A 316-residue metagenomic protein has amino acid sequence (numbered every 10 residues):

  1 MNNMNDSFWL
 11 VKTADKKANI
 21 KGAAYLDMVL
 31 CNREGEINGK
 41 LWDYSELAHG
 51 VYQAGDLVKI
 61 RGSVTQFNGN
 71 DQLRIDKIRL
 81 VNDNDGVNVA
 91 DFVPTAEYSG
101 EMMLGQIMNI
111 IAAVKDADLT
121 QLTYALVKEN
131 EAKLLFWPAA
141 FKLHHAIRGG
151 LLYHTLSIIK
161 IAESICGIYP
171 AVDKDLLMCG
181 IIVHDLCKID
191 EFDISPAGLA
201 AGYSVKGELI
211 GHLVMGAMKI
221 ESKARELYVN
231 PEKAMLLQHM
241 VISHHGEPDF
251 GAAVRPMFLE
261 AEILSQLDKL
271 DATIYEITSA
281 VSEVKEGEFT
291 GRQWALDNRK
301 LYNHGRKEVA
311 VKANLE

Functional and structural regions predicted by a protein language model:
M1-F8: OB-fold nucleic-acid-binding modules
W9, G55, I158, V241 (+1 more regions): Divalent metal-coordination and catalytic microenvironments
T13-A24, G35-A90: OB-fold single-stranded nucleic acid-binding module
D27-N32, I194: Short, acidic/hydrophobic/Gly-rich beta-strand patch recurrent on exposed beta strands that often constitutes part
R33, R61-G62, D83-G86, A96 (+4 more regions): Metal-centered catalytic cores of metalloenzymes
D85-G207: Acidic/His-rich, divalent-metal-binding segments that scaffold phosphate/diphosphate chemistry
L143-H144, Y153, S164-V284: Divalent metal-dependent catalytic cores for phosphoryl transfer on phosphate-bearing substrates
E260-E316: Acidic, carboxylate-rich catalytic segments that either coordinate divalent cations
